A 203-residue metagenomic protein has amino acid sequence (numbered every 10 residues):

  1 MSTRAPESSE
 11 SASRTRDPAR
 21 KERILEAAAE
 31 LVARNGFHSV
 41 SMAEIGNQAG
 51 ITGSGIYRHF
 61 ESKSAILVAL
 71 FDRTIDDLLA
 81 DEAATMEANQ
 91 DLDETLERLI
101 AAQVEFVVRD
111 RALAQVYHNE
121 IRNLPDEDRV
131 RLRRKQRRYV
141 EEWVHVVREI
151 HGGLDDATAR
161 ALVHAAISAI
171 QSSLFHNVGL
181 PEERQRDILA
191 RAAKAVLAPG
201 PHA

Functional and structural regions predicted by a protein language model:
M1-A19, A203: N-terminal intrinsically disordered/low-complexity leader segments
R20-A28, I45, L70-T74, L78 (+1 more regions): Generic hydrophobic, amphipathic alpha-helix propensity
R23, A27-A65: Helix-turn-helix
A29-V32, L78-L79, L96, I100 (+3 more regions): Short, structured motif recognition centered on aromatic/hydrophobic residues
A69, A84-R109: Hydrophobic alpha-helical connector segments
V104-E141, F175: Short secondary-structure transition hinges
D126-H151, R160-A161, D187: Amphipathic alpha-helical packing segments from all-alpha helical-bundle domains
D156-H176, R184-V196: Hydrophobic alpha-helical segments that form the core of small-molecule binding pockets and/or dimer interfaces
